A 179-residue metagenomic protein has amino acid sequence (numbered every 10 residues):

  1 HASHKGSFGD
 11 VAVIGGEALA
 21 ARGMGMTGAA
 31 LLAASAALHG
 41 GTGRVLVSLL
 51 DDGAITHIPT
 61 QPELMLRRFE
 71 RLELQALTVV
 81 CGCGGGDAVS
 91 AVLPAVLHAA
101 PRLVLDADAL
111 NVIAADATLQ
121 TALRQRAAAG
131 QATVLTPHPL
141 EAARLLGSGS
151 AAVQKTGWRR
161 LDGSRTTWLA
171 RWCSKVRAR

Functional and structural regions predicted by a protein language model:
H1-A107, N111-R179: Small-residue (G/A/S/T)-rich helix-start motifs and N-terminal tracts that mark the onset
